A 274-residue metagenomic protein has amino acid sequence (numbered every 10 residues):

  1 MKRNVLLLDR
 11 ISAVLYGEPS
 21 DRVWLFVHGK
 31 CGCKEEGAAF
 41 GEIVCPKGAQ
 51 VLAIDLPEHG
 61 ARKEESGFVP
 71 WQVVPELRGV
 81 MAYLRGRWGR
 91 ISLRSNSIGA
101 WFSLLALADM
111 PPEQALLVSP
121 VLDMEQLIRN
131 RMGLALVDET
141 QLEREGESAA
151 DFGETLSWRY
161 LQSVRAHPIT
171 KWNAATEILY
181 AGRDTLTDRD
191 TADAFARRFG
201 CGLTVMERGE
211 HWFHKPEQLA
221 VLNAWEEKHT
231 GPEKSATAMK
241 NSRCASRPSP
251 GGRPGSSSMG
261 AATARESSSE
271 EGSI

Functional and structural regions predicted by a protein language model:
M1-G17: N-terminal cap/lid segment of alpha/beta-hydrolase-fold proteins
L25-G29, Y180: The conserved beta1-alpha1 loop
K30-E42, D190: The serine-hydrolase catalytic nucleophile loop
V44-K63: Conserved alpha/beta-hydrolase
H59-R85: Catalytic nucleophile-loop/oxyanion-hole region of alpha/beta-hydrolase and closely related hydrolase-like folds
L93-S95, V118: Short beta-strand immediately N-terminal to the catalytic nucleophile in serine-hydrolase-like folds
S95-S103: Gly/Ala-rich beta-loop-alpha elbow adjacent to hydrolase catalytic centers
M110-A194, R198-V205, G209-K234: The alpha/beta-hydrolase serine catalytic core
